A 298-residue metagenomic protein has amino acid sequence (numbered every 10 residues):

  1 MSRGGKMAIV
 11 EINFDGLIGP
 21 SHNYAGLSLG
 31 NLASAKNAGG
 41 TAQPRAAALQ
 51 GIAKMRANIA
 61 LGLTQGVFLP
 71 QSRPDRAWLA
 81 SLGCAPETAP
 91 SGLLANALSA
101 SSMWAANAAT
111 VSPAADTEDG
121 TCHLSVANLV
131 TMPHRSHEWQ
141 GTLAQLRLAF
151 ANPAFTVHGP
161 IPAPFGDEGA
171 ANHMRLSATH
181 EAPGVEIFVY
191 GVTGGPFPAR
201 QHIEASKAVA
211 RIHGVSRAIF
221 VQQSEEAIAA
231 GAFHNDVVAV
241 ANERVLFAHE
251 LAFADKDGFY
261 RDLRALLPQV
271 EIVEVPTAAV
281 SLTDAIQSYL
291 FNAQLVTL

Functional and structural regions predicted by a protein language model:
M1-L298: Histidine/cysteine-enriched polar flanking segments
